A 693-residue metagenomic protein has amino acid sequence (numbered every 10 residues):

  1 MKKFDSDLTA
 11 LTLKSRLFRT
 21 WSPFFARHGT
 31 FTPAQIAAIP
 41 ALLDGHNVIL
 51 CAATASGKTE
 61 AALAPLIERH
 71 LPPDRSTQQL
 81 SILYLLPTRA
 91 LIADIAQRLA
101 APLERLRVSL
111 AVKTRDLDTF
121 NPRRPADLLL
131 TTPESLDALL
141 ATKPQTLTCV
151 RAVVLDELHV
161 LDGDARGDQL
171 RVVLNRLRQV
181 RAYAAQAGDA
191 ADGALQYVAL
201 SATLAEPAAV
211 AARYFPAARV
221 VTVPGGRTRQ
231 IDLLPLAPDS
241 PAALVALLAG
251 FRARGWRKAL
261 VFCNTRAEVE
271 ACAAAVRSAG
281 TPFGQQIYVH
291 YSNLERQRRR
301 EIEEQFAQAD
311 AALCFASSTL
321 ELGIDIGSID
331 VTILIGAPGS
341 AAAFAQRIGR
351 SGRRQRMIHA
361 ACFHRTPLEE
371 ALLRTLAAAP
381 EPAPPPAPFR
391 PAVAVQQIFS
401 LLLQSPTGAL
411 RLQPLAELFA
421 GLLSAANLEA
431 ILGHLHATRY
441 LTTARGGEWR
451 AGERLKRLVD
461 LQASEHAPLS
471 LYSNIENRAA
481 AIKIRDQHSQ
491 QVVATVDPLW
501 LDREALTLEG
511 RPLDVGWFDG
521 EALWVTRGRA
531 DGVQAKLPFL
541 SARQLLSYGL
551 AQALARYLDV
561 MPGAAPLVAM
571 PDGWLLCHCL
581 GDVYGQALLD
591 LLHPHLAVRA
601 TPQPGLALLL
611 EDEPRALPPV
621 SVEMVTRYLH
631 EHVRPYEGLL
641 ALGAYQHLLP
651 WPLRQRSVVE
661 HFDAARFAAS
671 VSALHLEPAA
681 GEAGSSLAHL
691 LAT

Functional and structural regions predicted by a protein language model:
K2, S6-L13, L17-R19, I36-A37 (+3 more regions): Helicase motor core with emphasis on the C-terminal RecA-like subdomain
R19-P33: N-terminal pre-Walker A segment at the start of P-loop NTPase domains
Y84, A259-V261, W574-C579, P604-P614: Short cationic amphipathic helices and targeting signals
R229, R390-P391, L461-L469, A479 (+2 more regions): Terminal, basic amphipathic appendages of nucleotide-handling enzymes
P388-P512, W517-F518, W574-H578, V583 (+1 more regions): C-terminal accessory/connector segments of nucleic-acid motor ATPases
L415, G581, G585-Y628: Conserved mixed alpha/beta catalytic, RNA-binding, or beta-rich assembly cores of soluble enzyme, regulatory
Q552-Q603: Long, low-complexity intrinsically disordered regions
L691-A692: Long, low-hydrophobicity, solvent-exposed regions enriched in small/turn-prone and acidic residues
